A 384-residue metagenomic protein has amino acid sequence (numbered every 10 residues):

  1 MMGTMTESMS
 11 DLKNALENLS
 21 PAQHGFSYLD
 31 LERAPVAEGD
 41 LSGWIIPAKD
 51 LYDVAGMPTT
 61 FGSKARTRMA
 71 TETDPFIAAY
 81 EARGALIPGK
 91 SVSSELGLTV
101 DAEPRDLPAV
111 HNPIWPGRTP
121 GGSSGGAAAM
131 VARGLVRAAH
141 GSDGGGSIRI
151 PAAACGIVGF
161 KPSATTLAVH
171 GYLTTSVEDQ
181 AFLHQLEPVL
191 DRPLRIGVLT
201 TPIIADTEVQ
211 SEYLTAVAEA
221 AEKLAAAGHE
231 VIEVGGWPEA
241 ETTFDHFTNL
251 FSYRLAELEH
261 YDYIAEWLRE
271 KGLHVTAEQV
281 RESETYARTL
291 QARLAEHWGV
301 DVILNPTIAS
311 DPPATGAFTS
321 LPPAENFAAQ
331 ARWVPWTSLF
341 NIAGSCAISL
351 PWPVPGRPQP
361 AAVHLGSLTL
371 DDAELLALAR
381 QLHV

Functional and structural regions predicted by a protein language model:
M1-L41, L186-V334, I342, G356 (+1 more regions): Amidase signature
D40-A55, I87-K90, I303-T307: ATP-grasp fold ATP-binding core
S42-F76: Enzymes and membrane/adaptor proteins characterized by extended Gly/Ser/Thr/Asp/Glu-rich, aromatic-dotted
A65-T71, I114, R118, P323-P335: A short acidic, glycine-rich active-site loop that binds or catalyzes chemistry on phosphate/adenosine moieties
T73-D74, A78-H184, C346-P351, P360-A362: Short glycine/serine-rich loop segments
R105-P108, C155-G159, N249-S252, L321-P323 (+1 more regions): Short, hinge-like loop/turn segments at secondary-structure boundaries
Q359-T369, L375-L376: Short, well-ordered beta-strand elements
L378-L382: Short amphipathic alpha-helices in soluble, non-transmembrane regions that often serve as interface/regulatory elements
